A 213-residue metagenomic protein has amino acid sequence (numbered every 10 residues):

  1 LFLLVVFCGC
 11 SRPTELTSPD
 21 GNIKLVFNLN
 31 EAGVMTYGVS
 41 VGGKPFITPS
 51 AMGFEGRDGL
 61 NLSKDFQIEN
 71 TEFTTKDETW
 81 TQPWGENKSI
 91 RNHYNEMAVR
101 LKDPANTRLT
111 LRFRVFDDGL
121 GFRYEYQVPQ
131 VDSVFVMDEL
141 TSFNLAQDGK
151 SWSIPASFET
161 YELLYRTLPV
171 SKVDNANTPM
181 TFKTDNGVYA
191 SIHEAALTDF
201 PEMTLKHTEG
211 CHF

Functional and structural regions predicted by a protein language model:
L1-F7: Sec-dependent N-terminal signal peptides
P13-F213: N-terminal accessory beta-strand-rich subdomains and adjacent acidic, glycine-rich linkers that precede catalytic cores
